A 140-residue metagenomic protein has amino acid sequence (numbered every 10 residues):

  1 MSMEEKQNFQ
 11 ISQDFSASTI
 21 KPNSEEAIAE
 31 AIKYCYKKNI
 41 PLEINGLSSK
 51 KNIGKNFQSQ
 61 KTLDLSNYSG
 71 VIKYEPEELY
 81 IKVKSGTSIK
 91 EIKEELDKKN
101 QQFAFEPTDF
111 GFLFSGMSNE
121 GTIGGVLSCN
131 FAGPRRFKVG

Functional and structural regions predicted by a protein language model:
M1-S2, S85: Generic secretory/membrane-interface signal
S2-Q7, D64-Y68: Short amphipathic beta-strand starts and helix->beta connectors
M3-T19: Generic N-terminal amphipathic, Lys/Arg-enriched alpha-helix
Q7-N8, I89, V139: Broad hydrophobic/π-residue packing in well-ordered secondary structure
D14-F110: Glycine-rich N-terminal segment of FAD-binding domains in flavoprotein oxidoreductases, spanning the beta-loop-helix
F103-G140: A gly/ser-rich beta-alpha-beta helix-loop segment of oxidoreductase catalytic cores
